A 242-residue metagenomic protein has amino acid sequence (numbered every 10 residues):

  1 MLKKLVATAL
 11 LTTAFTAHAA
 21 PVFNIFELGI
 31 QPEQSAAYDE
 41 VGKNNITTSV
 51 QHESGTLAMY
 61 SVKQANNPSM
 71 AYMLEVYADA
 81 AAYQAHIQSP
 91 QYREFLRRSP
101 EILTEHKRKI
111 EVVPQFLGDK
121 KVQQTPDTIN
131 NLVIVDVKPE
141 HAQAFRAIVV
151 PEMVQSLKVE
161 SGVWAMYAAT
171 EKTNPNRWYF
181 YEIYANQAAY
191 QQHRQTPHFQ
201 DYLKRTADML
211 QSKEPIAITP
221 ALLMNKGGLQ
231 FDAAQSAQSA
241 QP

Functional and structural regions predicted by a protein language model:
M1-H18: Gram-negative bacterial Sec-dependent N-terminal signal peptides
A20-F23, L57-S69, E94-I129, A165-N176 (+1 more regions): Glycine-rich beta-strand-turn "strand-cap" elements at beta-sheet edges
P21-G29, L74, I129-V135: Active-site-flanking beta-strand signature of metal-NTP-handling nucleotidyl enzymes and homologous cyclase-like
G29-E33, Y77-A78, V135-E140, Y184-N186: Structural beta->alpha junctions
A36-D39, Q84-I87, A142-I148, H193: Solvent-exposed, non-transmembrane alpha-helical starts
K43-Y60, S69, V76-I110, L157-W164 (+1 more regions): An amphipathic, aromatic/His-enriched active-site/gating alpha helix that lines ligand/cofactor pockets
T125-A169: Surface-exposed interaction/gating patches
